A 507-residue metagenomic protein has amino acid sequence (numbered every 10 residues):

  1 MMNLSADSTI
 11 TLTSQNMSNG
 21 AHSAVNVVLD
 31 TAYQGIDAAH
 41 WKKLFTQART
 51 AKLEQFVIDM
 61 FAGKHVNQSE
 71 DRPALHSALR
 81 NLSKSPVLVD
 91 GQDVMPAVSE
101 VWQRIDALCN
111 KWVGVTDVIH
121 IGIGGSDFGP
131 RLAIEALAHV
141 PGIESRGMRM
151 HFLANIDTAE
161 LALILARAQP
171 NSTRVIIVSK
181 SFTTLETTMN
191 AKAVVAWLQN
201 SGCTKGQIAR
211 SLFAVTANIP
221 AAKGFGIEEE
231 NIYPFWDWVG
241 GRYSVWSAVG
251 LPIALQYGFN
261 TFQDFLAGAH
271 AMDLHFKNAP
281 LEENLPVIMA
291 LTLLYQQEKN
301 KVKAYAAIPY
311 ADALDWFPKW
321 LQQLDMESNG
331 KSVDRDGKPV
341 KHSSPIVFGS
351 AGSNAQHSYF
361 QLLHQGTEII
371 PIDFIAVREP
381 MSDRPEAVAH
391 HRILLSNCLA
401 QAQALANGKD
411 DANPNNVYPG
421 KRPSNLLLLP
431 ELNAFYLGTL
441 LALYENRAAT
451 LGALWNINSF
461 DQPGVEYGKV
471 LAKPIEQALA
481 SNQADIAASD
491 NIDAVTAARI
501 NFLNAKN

Functional and structural regions predicted by a protein language model:
M2-W112, V388-L399, Q403-N407, V417 (+3 more regions): Extended, charge-enriched "interface" segments that sit outside catalytic cores
T13, M17, G35-A38, I119-P130 (+5 more regions): Gly/Ser/Thr-rich loops at beta-strand to alpha-helix junctions that form or flank small-molecule/cofactor-binding
T31-I36, K42-A48, P345-E431: Helicase-primase coupling helices
G91-W112, A133-N171: Glycine-rich oxoanion-binding loops at beta->alpha junctions
A107-T116, I164-T173, T292-K303, L363-E368: Glycine-rich phosphate/diphosphate-binding loops that line cofactor/substrate pockets in enzymes
F128-E144, R167-Q169, K192-Q199, G226-I232: A glycine- and small-aliphatic-rich helix-loop capping segment at beta-alpha/alpha-beta transitions that lines
I176: Conserved catalytic/binding loops enriched for acidic/polar residues
W197-D373, R378-R384, Y467-L471, E476 (+1 more regions): Active-site phosphate/pyrophosphate-binding segments
